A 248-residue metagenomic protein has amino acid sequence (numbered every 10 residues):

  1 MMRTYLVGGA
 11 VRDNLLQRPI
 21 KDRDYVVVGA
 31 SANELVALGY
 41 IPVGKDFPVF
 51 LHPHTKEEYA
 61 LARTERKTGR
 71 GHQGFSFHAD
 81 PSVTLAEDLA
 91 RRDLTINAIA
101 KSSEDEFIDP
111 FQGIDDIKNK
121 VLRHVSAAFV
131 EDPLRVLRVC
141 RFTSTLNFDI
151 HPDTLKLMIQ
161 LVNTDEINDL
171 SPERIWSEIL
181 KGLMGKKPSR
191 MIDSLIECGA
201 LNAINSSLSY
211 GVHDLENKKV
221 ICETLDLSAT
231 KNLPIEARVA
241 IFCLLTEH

Functional and structural regions predicted by a protein language model:
M1-H248: Catalytic cores of the polymerase beta-like nucleotidyltransferase superfamily and closely associated nucleotide
